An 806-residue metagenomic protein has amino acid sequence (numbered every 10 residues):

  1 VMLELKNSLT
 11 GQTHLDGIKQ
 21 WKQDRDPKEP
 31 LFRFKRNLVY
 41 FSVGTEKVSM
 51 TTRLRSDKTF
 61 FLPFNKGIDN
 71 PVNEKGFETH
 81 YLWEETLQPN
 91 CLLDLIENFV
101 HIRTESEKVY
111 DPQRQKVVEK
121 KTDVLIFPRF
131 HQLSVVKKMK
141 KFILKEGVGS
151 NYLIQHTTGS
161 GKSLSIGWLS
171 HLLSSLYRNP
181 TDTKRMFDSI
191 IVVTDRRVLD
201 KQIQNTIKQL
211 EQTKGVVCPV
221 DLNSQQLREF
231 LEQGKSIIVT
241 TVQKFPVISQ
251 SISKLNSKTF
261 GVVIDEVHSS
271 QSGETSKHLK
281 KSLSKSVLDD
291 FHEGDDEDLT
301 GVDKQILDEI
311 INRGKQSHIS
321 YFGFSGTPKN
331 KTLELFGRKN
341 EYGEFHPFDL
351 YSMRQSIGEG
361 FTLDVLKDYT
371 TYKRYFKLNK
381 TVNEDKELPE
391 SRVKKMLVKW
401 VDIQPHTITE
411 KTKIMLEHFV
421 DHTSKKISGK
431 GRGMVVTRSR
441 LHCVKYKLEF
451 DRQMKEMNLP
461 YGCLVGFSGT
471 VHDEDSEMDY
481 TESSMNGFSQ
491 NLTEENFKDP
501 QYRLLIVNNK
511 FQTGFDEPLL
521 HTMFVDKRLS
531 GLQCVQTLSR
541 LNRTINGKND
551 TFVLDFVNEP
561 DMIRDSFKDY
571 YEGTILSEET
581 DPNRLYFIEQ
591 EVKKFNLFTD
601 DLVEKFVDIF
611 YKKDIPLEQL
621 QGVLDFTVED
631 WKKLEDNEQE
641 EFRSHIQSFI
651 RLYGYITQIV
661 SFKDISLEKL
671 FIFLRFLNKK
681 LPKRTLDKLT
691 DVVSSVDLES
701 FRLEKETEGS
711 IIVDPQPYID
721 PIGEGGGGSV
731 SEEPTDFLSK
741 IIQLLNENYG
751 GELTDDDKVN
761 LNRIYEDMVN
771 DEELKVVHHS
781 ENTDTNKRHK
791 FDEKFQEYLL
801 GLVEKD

Functional and structural regions predicted by a protein language model:
V1-S189, V198, Q202-T213, Q243 (+4 more regions): ATP-dependent helicase/translocase motor core
Q115-E119, S150, Y177-D188, K201 (+5 more regions): Catalytic cores and motor modules of nucleic-acid processing enzymes
K208-Q250: Inter-Walker segment of RecA-like/P-loop motor cores
K235-S282, L288, L299-I310, N486-E494 (+1 more regions): Conserved RecA-like ASCE ATPase "motif II neighborhood" in helicase/translocase motors
S272-V365: Post-DEXD/H (motif II) to motif III coupling segment of the RecA-like Helicase ATP-binding lobe
K331-K430, K447: Interdomain helical connector at the RecA1-RecA2 junction of SF1/SF2 helicase-like NTPases
V398-V507: Conserved C-terminal RecA-like helicase domain
R540-D569: Conserved segment of the helicase C-terminal RecA-like domain
